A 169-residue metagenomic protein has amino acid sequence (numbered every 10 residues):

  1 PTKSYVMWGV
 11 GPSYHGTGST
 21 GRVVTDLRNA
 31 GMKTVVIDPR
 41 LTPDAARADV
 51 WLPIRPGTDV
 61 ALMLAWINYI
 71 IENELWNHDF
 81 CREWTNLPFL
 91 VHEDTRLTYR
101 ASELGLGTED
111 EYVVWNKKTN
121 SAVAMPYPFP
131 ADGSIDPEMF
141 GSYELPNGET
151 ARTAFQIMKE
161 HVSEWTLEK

Functional and structural regions predicted by a protein language model:
P1-Y5: Glycine-rich oxoanion-binding loops at beta->alpha junctions
V6, V35-I37, V50-L52: Hydrophobic/aromatic beta-strand patches that form the interior of the parallel beta-sheet core in alpha/beta enzyme
M7-G9, M139: Short glycine/serine/threonine-biased micro-segments
V10, I37-P39, P56: Cofactor-binding loop segments of dinucleotide-utilizing enzymes, especially the Rossmann-like FAD- and NAD(P)+-binding
V10-R22: Glycine/threonine-rich flexible loop motifs
D26-T34: A short helix->loop->beta-strand "cap" motif at the edges of active sites that frequently abuts
G31, T42-A46, V50-K169: Long, well-ordered, tryptophan-enriched scaffold segments
